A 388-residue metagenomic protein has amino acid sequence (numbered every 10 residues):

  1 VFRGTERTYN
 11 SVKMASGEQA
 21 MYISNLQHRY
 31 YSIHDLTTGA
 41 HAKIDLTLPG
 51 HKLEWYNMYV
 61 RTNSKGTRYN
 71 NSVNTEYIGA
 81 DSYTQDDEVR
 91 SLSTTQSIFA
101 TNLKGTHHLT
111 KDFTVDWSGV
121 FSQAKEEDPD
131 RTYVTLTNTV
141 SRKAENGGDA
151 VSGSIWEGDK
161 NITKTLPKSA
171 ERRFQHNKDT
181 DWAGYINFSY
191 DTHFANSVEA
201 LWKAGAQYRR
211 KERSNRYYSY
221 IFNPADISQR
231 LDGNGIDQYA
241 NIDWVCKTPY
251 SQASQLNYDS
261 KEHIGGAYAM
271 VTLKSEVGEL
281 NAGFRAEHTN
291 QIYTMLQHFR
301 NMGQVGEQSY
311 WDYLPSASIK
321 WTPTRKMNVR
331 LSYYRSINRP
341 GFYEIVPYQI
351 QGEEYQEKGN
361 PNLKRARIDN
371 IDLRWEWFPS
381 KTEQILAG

Functional and structural regions predicted by a protein language model:
V1, A40-L46, H51-Y59, T101-L109 (+9 more regions): Membrane-embedded beta-strands that build the outer-membrane beta-barrel scaffold
V1-R68, Q96-T101, P315-A317: Transmembrane beta-barrel wall of Gram-negative outer-membrane proteins
E6-M14, G66-N74, D128-L136, N215-I221 (+3 more regions): Outer-membrane beta-barrel translocator domains and adjoining extracellular loop/strand segments of Gram-negative
E6-N10, E18-D35, A40, S72 (+13 more regions): Outer-membrane beta-barrel porins/channels
S16-N25, T75-D87, G158-A170, D243-Q252 (+4 more regions): Flexible, solvent-exposed coil segments and beta strand-coil junctions, predominantly the extracellular/periplasmic
S24-Y30, T62-S64, K168-E171, Q175 (+3 more regions): Signature of Gram-negative outer-membrane beta-barrel scaffolds
R61-S72, S122-E157, R209-A240, I337-R339 (+2 more regions): A surface-exposed, glycine/aromatic-enriched loop/edge motif typical of exported proteins
A80-K104, Q252-G265, Q308, I337-G388: Outer-membrane beta-barrel signature, preferentially recognizing the C-terminal barrel domain of Gram-negative
